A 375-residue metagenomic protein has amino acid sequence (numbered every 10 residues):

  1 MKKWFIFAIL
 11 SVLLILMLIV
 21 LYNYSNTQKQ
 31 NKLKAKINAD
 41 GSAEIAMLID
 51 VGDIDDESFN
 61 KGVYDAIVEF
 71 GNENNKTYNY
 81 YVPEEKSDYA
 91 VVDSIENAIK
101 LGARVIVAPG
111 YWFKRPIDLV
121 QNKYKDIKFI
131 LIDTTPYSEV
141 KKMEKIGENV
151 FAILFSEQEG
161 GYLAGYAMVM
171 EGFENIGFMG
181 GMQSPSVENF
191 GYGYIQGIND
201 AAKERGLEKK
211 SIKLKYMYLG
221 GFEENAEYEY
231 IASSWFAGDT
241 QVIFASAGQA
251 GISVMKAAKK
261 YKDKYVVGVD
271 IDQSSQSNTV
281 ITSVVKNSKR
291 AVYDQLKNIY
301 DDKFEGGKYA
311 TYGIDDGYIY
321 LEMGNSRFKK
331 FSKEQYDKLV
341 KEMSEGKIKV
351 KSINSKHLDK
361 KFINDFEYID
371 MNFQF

Functional and structural regions predicted by a protein language model:
M1-A8: Gram-positive Sec-dependent secretion signals
F5, V20-F375: A residue-level marker of the well-folded mature domains of exported/periplasmic proteins
A8-V20: Hydrophobic membrane-insertion alpha-helices, especially the h-region of bacterial N-terminal signal peptides
